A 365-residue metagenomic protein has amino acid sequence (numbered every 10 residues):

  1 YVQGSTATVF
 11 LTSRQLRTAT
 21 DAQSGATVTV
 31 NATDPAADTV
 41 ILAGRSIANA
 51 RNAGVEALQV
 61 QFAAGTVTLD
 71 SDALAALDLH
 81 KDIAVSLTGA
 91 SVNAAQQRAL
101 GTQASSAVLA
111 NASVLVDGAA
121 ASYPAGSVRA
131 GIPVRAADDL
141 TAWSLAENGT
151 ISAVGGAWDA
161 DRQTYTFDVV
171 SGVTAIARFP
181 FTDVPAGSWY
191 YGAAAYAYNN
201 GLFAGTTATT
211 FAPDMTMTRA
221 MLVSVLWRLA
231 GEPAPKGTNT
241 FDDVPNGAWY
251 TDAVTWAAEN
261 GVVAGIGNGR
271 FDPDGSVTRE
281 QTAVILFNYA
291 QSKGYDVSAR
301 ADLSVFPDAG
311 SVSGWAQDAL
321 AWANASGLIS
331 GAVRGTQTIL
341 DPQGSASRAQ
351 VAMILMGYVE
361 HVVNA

Functional and structural regions predicted by a protein language model:
Y1-G4, S113-N199: Proteolytic cleavage junctions
Y1-S5, D21-S24, A104-L109, G155-T164 (+2 more regions): Short, ordered beta-strand-loop transition motifs
T6, T27, A57, S127 (+4 more regions): A generic structural signal for beta-strand entry/edge sites
T6-E147: Proteolytic processing hotspots in large secreted/extracellular or virion-associated proteins and select intracellular
G155, F167-Y191, N199-N200, A204-A253 (+4 more regions): Feature responds to low-complexity, polar/acidic, surface-exposed segments characteristic of secreted/exported proteins
